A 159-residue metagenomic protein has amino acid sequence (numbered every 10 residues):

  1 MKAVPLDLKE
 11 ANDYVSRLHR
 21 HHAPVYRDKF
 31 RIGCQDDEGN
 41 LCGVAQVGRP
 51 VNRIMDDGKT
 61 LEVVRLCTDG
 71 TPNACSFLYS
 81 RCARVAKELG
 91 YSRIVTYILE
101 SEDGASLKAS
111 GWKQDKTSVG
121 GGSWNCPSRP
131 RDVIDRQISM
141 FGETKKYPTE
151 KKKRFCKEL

Functional and structural regions predicted by a protein language model:
M1-V25: Short amphipathic alpha-helix that is part of the acyltransferase structural core
V4-P5, K29, D36, G48-I138: Acyl-donor binding region in acyl/amide transferases
V15, D28-A45: Conserved beta-hairpin
R20-P24, K113-T117, G142-K146: Short secondary-structure junctions
Y26, K108, Y147-P148: Intrinsically disordered, low-complexity regulatory regions enriched in Ser/Pro/Gly/Thr and acidic residues
F30-I32, K59, K151-F155: Short beta-strand micro-motifs in enzyme catalytic cores
W124-L159: C-terminal "cap" of GNAT-fold acetyltransferases
